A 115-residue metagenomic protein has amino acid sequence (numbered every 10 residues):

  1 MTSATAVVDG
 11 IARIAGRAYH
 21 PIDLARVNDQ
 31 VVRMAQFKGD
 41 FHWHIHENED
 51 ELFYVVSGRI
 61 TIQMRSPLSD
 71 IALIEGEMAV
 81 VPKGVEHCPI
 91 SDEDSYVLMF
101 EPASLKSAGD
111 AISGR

Functional and structural regions predicted by a protein language model:
M1-R33, I112-R115: A short, N-terminal "cap"/entry segment at the start of jelly-roll beta-barrel domains of the cupin/DSBH fold
R17, V31-E47: Conserved short histidine dyad/triad with adjacent acidic residue
N28, V56-S57, I74-E75, E93: A cytosolic small-molecule/anion-sensing beta-strand core signal
V31, D40, L52, R59-T61 (+2 more regions): Structural motif
M34, D70-A72, C88: Well-ordered beta-strand positions in beta-sheet-rich domains
Q36-F37, H46-S66, F100: Short, conserved beta-strand element in jelly-roll/cupin
S66-K83: Short acidic-glycine-tyrosine-enriched beta hairpin
K83-A111: Ligand-binding loop in jelly-roll beta-barrel domains
